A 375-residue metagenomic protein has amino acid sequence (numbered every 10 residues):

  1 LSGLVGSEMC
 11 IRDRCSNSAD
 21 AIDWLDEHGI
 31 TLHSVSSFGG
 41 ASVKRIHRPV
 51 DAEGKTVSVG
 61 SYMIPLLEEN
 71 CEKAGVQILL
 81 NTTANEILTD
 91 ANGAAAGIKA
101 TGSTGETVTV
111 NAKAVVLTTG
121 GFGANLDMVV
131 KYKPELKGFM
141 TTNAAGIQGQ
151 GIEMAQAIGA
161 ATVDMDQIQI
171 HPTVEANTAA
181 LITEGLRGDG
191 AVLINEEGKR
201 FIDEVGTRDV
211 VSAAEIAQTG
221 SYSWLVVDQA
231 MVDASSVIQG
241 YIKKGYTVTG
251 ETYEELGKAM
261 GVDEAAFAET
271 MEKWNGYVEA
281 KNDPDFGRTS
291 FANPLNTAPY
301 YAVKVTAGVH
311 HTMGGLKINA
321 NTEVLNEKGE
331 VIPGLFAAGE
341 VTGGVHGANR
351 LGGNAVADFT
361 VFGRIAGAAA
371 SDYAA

Functional and structural regions predicted by a protein language model:
L1-G6: Single conserved hydrophobic/aromatic residue that forms the stacking wall/gate of nucleotide- or nucleobase-binding
M9-C10: Active-site loops and adjacent core secondary-structure elements that bind or stabilize anionic groups
D13-E106, N125-M128, H171, V278-T297: Conserved redox-cofactor binding core of oxidoreductases
E86, A266-N349: A glycine-rich dinucleotide-binding beta-alpha-beta segment and adjacent secondary-structure elements that constitute
T89, T101, I194, I318 (+2 more regions): Hydrophobic alpha-helical segments, especially N-terminal targeting/anchoring helices
S103-E106, V110-E175, F362-I365: Glycine-rich loop(s) and the adjacent beta-strand/alpha-helix scaffold that form part
A144, L186-G188, H310-T312: Short, small/polar residue-rich loop motifs at catalytic or cofactor-binding pockets
Q148, I152-E264: An anion/pyrophosphate-binding glycine-rich loop and adjacent beta-alpha core in soluble alpha-beta enzymes
